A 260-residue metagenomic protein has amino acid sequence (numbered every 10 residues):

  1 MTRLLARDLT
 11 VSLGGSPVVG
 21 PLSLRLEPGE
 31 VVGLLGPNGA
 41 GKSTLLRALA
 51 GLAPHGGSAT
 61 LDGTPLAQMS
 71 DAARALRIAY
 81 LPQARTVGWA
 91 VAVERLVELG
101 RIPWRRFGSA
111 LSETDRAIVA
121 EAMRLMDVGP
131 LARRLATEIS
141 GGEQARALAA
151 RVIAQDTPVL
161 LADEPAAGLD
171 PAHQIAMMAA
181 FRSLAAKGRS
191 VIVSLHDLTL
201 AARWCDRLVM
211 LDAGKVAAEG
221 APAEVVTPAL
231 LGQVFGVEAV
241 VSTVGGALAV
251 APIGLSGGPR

Functional and structural regions predicted by a protein language model:
L35-P37: The feature captures the beta-strand-to-loop junction immediately N-terminal to the Walker
G57-P65, R74: Conserved ABC transporter NBD signature motif
E98, E113-L131: Conserved ABC ATPase "signature" region
A110, L135-I139, E143: Conserved ABC ATPase signature
L160-E164: Catalytic Walker B motif of ABC-type/P-loop ATPase nucleotide-binding domains
A213-G214, G220: Conserved ABC ATPase "signature" C-loop
G232-R260: ABC ATPase nucleotide-binding domains
